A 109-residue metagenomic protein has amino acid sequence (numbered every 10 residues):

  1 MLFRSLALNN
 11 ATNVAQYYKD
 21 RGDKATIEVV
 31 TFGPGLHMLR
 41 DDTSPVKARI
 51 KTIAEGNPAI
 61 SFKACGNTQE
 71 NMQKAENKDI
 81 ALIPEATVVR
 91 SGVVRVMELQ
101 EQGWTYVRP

Functional and structural regions predicted by a protein language model:
L8: Short, surface-exposed binding/anchoring microloops in extracellular/periplasmic proteins
Q16-A25: Signal peptide-proximal N-terminal region of secreted/periplasmic/extracellular or secretory-lumen proteins
A25-L39, T68: Acidic helix-start/capping segments at beta-turn-to-alpha-helix junctions
R40-P109: A cross-taxonomic marker for long C-terminal extensions/tails that follow the last structured domain
